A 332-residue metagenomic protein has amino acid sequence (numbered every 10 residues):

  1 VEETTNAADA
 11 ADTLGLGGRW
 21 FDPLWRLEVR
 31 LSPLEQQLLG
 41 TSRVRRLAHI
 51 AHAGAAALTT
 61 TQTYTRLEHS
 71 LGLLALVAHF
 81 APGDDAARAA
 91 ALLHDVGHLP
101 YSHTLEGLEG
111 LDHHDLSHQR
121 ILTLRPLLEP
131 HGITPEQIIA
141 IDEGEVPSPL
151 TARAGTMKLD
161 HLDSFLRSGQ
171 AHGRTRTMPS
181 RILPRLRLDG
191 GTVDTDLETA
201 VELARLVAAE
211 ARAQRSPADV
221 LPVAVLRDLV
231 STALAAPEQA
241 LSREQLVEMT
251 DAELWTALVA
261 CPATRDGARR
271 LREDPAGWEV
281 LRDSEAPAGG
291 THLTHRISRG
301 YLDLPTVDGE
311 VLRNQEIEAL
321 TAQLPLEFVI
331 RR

Functional and structural regions predicted by a protein language model:
V1-R88, P100, T104-E106, G110-R332: Histidine-centered, transition-metal-coordinating active-site segments
L93, G97-H98: Short active-site segment of divalent metal-dependent hydrolases/proteases that encodes the spacing between
